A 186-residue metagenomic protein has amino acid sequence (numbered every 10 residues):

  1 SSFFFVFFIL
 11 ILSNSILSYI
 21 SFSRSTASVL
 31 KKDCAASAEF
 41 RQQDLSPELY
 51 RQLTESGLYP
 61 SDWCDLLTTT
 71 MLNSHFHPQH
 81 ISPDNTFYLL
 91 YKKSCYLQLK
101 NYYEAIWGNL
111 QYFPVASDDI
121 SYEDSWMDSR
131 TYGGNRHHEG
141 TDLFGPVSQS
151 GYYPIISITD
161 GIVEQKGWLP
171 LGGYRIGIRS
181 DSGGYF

Functional and structural regions predicted by a protein language model:
S1-T86: Cationic-aromatic interfacial patches
A27, A35-A38, A105, A116 (+2 more regions): A sequence-composition feature that detects small, non-aromatic residues
C64-Y174: Surface-exposed, glycine-biased beta-strand/turn segments
Y152, Y185-F186: Short, mixed charged/polar active-site loops that provide acid/base catalysis or chelate metal/phosphate cofactors
G177-Y185: OB-fold (S1/OB) nucleic-acid-binding surfaces
